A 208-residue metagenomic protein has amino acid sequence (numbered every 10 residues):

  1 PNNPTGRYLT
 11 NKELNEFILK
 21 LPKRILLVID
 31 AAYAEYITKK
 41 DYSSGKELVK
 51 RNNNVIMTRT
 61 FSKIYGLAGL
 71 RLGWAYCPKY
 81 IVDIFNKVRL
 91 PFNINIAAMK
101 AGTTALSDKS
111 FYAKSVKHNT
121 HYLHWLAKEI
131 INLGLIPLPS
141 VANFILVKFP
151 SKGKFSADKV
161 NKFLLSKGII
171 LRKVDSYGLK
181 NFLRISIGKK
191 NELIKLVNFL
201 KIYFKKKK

Functional and structural regions predicted by a protein language model:
P4-L27, Y33-I64: Active-site pre-lysine segment of PLP-dependent enzymes
K12, K159-K162, S166-K167, R172 (+1 more regions): PLP-dependent enzyme catalytic core of the Aspartate aminotransferase-like
L26, I136, I170: Residue-level detector of anion-binding/catalytic polar loops
N54-L138: PLP-dependent aminotransferase class I/II
G69, V141, G178-N181: Short acidic/glycine-enriched loop/turn segments that link adjacent beta-strands
P78, S107, P150-S151, G188: Residue-level recognition of strand-loop junctions within catalytic nucleotide-signaling folds
T120, N132-K167, L183, I187: Conserved PLP-binding catalytic core of the aspartate aminotransferase-like
